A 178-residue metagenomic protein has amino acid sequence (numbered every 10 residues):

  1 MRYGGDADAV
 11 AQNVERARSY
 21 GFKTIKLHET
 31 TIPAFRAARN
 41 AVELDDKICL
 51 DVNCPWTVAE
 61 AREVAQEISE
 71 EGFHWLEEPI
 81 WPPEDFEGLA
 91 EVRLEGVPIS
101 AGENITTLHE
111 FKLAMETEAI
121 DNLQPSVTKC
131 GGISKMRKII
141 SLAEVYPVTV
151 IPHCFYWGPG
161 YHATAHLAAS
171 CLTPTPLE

Functional and structural regions predicted by a protein language model:
M1-S19, T24-K26: Active-site beta->alpha loop and helix N-cap motifs at the rims of alpha/beta catalytic domains
D6, V97, E144-V145, S170-T173: Short, charged low-complexity intrinsically disordered segments located at boundaries of structured domains
V10, G21, E95, V150-H153 (+2 more regions): N-terminal start-of-chain detector that recognizes signal peptides and the immediate post-cleavage beginning
E15, L113, L167: Short, flexible, glycine/charge-rich loop motifs used to bind or transfer phosphoryl groups or to couple energy/partner
L27, I32-P159: Catalytic core of soluble alpha/beta enzymes
H162-E178: Active-site pocket-lining/capping segments in soluble small-molecule metabolic enzymes
